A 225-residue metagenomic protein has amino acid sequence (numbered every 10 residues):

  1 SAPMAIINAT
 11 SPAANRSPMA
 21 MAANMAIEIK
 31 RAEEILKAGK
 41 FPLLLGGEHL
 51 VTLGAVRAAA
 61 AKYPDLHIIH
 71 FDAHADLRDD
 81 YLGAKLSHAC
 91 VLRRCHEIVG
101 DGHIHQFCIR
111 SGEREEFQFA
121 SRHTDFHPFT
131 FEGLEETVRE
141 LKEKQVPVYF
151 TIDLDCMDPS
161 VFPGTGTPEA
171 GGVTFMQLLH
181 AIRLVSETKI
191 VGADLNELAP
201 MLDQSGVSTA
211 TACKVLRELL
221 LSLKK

Functional and structural regions predicted by a protein language model:
S1, N8-S11, N15-S17: Low-acidity, Ser/Thr- and Arg-rich intrinsically disordered low-complexity segments
A2-A5, A22: Periodic low-complexity repeat segments enriched in small/acidic residues
I7-N8, K30: Residues marking helix boundaries in flexible regions
A13, A20-K225: Conserved alpha-helical scaffold segments that buttress catalytic/binding sites
